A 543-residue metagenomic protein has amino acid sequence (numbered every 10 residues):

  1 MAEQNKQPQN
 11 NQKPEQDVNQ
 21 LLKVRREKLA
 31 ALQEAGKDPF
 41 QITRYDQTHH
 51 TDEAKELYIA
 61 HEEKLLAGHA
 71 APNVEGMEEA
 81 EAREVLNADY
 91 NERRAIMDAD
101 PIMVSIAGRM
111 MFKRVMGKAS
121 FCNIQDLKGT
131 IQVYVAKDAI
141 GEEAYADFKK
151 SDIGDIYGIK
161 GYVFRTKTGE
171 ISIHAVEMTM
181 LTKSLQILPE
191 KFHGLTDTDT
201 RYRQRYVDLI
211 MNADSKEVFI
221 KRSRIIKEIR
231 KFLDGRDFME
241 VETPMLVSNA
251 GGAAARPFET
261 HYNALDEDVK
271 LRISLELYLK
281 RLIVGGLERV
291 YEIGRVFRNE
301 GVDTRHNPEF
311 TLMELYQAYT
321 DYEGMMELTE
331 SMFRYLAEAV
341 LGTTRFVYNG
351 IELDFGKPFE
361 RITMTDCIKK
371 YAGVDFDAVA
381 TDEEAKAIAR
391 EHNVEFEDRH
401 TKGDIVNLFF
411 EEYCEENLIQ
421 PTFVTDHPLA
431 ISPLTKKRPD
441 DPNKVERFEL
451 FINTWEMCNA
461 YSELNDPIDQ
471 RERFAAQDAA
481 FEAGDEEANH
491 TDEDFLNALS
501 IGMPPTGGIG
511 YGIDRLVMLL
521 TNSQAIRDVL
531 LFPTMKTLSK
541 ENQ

Functional and structural regions predicted by a protein language model:
M1-Q543: Class II aminoacyl-tRNA synthetase catalytic cores and aaRS-like
